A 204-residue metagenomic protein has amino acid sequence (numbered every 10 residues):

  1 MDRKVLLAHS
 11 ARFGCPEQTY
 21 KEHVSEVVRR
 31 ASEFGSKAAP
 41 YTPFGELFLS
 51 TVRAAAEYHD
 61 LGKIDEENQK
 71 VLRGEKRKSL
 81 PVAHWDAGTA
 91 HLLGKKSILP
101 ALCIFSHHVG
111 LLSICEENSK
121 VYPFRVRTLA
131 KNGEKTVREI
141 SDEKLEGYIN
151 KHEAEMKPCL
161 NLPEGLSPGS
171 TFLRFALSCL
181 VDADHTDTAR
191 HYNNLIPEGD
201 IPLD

Functional and structural regions predicted by a protein language model:
M1-D204: Accessory nucleic-acid engagement/destabilization modules that flank
